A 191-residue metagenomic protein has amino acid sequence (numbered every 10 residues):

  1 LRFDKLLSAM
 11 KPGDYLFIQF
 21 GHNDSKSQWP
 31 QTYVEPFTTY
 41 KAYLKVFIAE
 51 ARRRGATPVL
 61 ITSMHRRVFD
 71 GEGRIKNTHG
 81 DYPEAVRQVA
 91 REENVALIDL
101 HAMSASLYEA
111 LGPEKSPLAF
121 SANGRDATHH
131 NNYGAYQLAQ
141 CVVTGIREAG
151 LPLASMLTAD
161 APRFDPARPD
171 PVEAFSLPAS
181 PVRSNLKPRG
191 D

Functional and structural regions predicted by a protein language model:
R2-A159, P178, L186-D191: Alpha-helical cap/lid subdomain in secreted, periplasmic, or secretory-pathway luminal O-acyl-processing enzymes
T158-E173: A short, charged, Gly/Pro-tolerant segment at domain boundaries
E173, P181-V182: Mixed-charge, low-complexity intrinsically disordered regions
